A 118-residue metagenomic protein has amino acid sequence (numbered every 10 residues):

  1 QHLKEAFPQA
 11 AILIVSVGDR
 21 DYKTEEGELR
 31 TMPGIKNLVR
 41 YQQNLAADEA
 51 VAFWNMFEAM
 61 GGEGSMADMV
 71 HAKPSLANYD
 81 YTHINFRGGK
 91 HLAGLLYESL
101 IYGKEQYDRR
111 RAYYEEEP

Functional and structural regions predicted by a protein language model:
A6-A11: A short helix->loop->beta-strand "cap" motif at the edges of active sites that frequently abuts
I14-V15: Structural beta-sheet core signal
D19-P118: Catalytic His-Asp segment of secreted/periplasmic serine-dependent ester chemistry enzymes
